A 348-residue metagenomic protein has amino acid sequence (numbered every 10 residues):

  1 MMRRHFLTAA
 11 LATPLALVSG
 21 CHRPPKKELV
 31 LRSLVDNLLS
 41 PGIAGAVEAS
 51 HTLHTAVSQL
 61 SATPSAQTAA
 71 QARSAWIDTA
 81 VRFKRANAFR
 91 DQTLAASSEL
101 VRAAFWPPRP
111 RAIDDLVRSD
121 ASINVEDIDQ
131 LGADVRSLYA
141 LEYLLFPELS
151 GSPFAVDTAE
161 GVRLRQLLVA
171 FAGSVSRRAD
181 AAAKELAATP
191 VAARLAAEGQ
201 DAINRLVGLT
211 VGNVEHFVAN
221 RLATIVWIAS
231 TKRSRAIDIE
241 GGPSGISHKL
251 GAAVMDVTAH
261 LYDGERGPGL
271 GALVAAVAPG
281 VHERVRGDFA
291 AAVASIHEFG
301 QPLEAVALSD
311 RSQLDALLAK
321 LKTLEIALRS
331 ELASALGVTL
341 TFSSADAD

Functional and structural regions predicted by a protein language model:
H5-R23: N-terminal export signals
P25-D348: Mature extracytoplasmic or organellar-lumen-exposed domains after removal of signal/transit peptides
